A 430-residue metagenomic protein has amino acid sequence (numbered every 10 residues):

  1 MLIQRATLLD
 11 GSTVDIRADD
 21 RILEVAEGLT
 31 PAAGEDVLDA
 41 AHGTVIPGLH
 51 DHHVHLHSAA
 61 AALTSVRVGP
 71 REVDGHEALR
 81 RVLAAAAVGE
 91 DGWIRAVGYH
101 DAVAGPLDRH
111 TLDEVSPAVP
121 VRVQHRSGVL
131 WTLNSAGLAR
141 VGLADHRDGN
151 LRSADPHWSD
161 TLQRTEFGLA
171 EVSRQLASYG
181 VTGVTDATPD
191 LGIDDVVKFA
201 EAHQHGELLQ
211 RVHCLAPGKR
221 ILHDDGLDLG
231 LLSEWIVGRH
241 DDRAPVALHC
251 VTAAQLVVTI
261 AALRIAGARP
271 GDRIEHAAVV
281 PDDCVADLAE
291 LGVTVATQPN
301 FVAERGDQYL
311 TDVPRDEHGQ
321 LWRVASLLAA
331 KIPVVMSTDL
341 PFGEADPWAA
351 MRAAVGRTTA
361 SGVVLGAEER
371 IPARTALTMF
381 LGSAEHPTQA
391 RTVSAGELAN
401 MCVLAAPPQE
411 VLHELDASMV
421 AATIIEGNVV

Functional and structural regions predicted by a protein language model:
L2-Q4, L9-L209, A216-V237, D242-V251 (+3 more regions): Divalent metal-binding segments
G28-G34, A286-L288, E414-L415: Short loop/helix-cap segments at secondary-structure boundaries that form the rim of catalytic
H55, L215, K219-R220, V293-A303: Non-cysteine beta-strand/loop elements that form the S-adenosyl-L-methionine
E90, P117, L208-Q210, E290-T294 (+1 more regions): Loop/turn elements at helix/coil->beta-strand transitions in domains of secreted/extracellular proteins
A200-G218, V280, A286, A417 (+1 more regions): Extended hydrophobic/aromatic segments used for targeting, binding, or gating
D242-A247, A254-D272, H276-A277, D282 (+3 more regions): His/Asp/Glu-enriched, well-ordered alpha-helical/loop segment that forms or immediately abuts the divalent-metal
P408-E414: Short, Lys/Arg- and Gly-enriched loop/turn segments at beta-strand edges
V420-V430: Short peripheral tails and domain-boundary helices/loops at the edges of structured domains
